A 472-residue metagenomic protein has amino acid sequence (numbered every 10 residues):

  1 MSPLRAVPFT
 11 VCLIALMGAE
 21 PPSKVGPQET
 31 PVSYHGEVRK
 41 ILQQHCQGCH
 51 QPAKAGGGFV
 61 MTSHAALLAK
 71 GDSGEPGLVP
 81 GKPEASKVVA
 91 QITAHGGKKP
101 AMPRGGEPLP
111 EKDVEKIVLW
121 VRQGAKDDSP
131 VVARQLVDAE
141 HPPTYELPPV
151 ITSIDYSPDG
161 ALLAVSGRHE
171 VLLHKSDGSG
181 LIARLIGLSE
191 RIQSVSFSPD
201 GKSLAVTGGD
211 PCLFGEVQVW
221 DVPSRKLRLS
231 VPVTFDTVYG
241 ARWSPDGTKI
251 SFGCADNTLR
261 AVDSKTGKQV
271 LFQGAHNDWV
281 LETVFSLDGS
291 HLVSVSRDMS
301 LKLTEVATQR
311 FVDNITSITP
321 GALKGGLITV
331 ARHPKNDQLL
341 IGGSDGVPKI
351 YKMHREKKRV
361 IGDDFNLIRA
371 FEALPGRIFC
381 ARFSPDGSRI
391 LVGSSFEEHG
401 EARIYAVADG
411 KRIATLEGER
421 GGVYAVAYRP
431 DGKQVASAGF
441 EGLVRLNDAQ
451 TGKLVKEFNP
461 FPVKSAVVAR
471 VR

Functional and structural regions predicted by a protein language model:
M1-P3: N-terminal secretory signal peptides that target proteins for export/translocation
R5-A6, K433: Generic extreme N-terminus detector
V7-G18: Bacterial N-terminal signal peptides
F9, Q43-C46, S251: Mature extracytoplasmic/luminal segments of secretory-pathway proteins
A15, C49, N257-T258: General secretory precursor processing signal
G18-P158, L162, G167-R168: Aromatic- and Gly/Pro-enriched helix-to-coil junctions and flexible linker segments
D128-R472: WD40-repeat beta-propeller superdomains and closely related acidic/aromatic-rich repeat-like regions
